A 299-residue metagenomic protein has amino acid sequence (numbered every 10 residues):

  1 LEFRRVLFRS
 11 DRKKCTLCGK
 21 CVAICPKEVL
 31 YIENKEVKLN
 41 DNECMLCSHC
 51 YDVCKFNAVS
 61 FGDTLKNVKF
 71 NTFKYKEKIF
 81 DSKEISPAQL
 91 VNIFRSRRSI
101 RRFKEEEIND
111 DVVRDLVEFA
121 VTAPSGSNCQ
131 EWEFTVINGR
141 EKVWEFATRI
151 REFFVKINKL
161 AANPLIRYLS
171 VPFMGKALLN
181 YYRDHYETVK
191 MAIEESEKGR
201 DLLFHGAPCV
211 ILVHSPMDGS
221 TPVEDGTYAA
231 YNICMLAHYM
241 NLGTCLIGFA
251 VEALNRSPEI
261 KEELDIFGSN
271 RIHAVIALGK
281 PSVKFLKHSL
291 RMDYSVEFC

Functional and structural regions predicted by a protein language model:
L1, K13, L46-E106, D110-V117 (+1 more regions): Flanking helices and flexible, charged tails adjoining ferredoxin-like Fe-S electron-transfer domains in multi-subunit
L1-L7: Short, small-residue-biased leader/transition segments that mark boundaries at the very start of proteins
S10, K20-K38, H49-N67: Iron-sulfur cluster-binding cysteine motifs and their immediate structural context in ferredoxin-like electron-transfer
T16, D115-V121, C209-E262, I276: Small-aliphatic-rich amphipathic alpha-helix that forms the alpha element of a beta-alpha
D81-K83, I266-C299: C-terminal helix-cap and adjacent tail motif
G126-C129, L202-H205, D265-S269: Solvent-exposed alpha-helices and their adjacent loops that cap or buttress functional pockets in soluble metabolic
C129-N138, F249: Short loop-to-beta-strand entry elements in the cores of soluble alpha/beta enzymes
V136-S220: Glycine/small-residue-rich phosphate/adenosyl-binding loop
